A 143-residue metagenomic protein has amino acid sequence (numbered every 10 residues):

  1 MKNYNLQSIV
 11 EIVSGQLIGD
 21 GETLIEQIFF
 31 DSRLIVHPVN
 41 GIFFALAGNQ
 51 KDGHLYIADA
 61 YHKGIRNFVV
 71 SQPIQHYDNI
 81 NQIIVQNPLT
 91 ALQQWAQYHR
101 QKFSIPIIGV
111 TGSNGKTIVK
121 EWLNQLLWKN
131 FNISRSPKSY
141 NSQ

Functional and structural regions predicted by a protein language model:
M1-Q94: N-terminal leader/targeting and accessory segments in enzymes
V10, A91-Q143: Phosphate-binding loop of NTP-binding sites
